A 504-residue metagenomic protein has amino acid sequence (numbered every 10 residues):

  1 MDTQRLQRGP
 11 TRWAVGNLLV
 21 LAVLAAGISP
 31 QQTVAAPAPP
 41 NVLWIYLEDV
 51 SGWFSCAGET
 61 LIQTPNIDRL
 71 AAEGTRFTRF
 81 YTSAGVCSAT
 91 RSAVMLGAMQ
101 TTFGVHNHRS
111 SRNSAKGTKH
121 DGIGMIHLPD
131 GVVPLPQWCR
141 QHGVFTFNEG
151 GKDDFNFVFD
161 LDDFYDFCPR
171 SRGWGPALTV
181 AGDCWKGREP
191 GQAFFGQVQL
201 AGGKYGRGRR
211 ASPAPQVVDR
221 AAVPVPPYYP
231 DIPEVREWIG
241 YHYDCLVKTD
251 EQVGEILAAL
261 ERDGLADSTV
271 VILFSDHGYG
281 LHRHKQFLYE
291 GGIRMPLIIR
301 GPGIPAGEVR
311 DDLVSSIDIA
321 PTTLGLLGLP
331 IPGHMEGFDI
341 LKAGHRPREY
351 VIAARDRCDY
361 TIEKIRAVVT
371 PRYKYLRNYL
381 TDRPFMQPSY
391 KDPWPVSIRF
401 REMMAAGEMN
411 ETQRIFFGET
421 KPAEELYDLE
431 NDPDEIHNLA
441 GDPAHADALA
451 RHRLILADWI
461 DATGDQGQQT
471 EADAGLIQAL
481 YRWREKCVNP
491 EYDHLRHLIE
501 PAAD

Functional and structural regions predicted by a protein language model:
T33, P37-V42, V94, D160-P227 (+5 more regions): Active-site regions of oxyanion-processing enzymes, predominantly non-cytosolic
T33-P40, L47, G52, R76 (+4 more regions): Long, internal low-complexity/basic segments
W44, S51-V133, V144: Active-site segment of extracytoplasmic enzymes that catalyze sulfate/phosphate-ester chemistry
G58-T64, Y81-V86, G124-V132, R236-E251 (+3 more regions): A short beta-strand-to-alpha-helix junction
I62, A259-S315, L329-E336, A353-A354 (+2 more regions): Histidine-centered active-site microenvironments of extracellular/periplasmic hydrolases and transferases
P65, V94, V158-D160, A266-T269 (+4 more regions): Polar, surface-exposed loop/tail segments that function as active-site lids or cofactor/substrate-recognition elements
R220-T269, Y279, L326: A long, amphipathic alpha-helix that forms part of the scaffold/cap immediately adjacent to metal-dependent active
G280, L327-E425, D447, L480: C-terminal cap/loop subdomain of S1 sulfatases and analogous C-terminal strand-loop tails that border
